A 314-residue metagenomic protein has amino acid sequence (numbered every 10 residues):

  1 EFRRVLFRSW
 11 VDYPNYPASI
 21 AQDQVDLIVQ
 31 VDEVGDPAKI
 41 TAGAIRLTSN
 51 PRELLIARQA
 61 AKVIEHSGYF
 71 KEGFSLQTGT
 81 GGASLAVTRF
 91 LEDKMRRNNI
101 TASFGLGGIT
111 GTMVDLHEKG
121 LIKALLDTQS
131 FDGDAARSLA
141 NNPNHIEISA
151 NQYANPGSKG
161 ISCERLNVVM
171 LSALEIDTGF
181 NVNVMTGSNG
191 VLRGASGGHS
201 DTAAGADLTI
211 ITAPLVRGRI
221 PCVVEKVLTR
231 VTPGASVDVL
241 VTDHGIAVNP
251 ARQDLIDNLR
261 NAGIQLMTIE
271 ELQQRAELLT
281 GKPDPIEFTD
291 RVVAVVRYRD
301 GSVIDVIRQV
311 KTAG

Functional and structural regions predicted by a protein language model:
E1-L6: Short, small-residue-biased leader/transition segments that mark boundaries at the very start of proteins
F7-D32: Internal glycine-rich alpha/beta core junctions
A18-Q22, H66-K71, M95-N98, L106 (+8 more regions): Solvent-exposed alpha-helices and their adjacent loops that cap or buttress functional pockets in soluble metabolic
D32-L47: Gly-rich Lys/Arg/Thr-decorated short loops/hinges at beta-loop-alpha junctions or inter-strand turns that position
T48-S138: N-terminal active-site beta-alpha-beta segment that forms phosphate/nucleotide-binding and substrate-recognition loops
I109-A213, R217-R219: Glycine-rich anion/phosphate-binding loop at the beta-strand->alpha-helix junction
T232-G281: A hydrophobic, small-residue-rich beta->alpha segment in the mid-to-C-terminal subdomain of diverse proteins
E277-G314: N-terminal charge/polar-biased segments
